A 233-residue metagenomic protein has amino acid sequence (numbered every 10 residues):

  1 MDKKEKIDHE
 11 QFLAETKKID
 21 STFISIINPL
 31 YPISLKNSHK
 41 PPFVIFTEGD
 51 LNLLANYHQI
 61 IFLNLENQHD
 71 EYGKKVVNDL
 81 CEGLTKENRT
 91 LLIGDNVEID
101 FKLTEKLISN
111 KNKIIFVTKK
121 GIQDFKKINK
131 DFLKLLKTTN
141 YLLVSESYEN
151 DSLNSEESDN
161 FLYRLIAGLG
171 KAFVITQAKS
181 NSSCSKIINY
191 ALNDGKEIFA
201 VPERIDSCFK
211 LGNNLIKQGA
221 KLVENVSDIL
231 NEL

Functional and structural regions predicted by a protein language model:
M1-P29, A200: Short, small/acidic-rich helices and loops at N termini and domain boundaries of DNA replication/processing enzymes
I26-L233: Glycine-biased, small-residue-rich flexible motifs in mid-sequence functional cores and linkers
